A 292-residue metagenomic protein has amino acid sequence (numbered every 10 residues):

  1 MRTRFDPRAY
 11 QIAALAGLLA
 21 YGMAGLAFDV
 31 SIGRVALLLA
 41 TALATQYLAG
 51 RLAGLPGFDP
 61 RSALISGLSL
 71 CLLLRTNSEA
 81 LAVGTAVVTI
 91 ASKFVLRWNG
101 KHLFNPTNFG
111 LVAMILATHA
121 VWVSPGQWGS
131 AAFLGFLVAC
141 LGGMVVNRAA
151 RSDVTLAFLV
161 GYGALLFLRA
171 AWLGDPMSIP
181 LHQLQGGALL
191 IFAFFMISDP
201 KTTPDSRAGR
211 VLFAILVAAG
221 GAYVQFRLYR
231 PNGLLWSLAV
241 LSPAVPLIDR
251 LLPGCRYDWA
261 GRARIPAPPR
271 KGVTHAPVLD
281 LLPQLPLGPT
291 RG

Functional and structural regions predicted by a protein language model:
M1-Y47: N-terminal signal-anchor module of multipass membrane proteins
A27-T41, L73-G84, V121-G135, I179-L189: Structural signature of hydrophobic alpha-helical transmembrane segments
A44-P56, V88-H102, C140-A150, F194-P204: C-terminal ends of transmembrane helices
P56-G129: Membrane-interface helix-loop-helix junctions at boundaries between adjacent transmembrane segments
T118-L168, G174-D175: Internal active-site segments that recognize and position negatively charged phosphoryl groups and nucleotide moieties
W128-L134, V154-A157, I179-G187, R210 (+1 more regions): Loop-to-transmembrane alpha-helix initiation sites
L173-R227: Glycine/small-residue-rich hydrophobic helix-like segments
P243-A244, L251-P286: Short, highly charged, low-complexity non-transmembrane loops/tails of multi-pass membrane proteins
